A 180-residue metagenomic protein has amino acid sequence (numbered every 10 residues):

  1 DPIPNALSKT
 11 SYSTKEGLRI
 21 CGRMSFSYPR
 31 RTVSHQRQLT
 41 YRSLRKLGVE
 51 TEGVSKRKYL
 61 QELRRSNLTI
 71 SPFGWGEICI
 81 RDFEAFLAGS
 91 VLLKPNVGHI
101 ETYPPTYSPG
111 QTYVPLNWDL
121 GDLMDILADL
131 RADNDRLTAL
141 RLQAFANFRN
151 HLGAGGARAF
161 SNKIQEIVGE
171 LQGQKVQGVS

Functional and structural regions predicted by a protein language model:
D1-I80, L93-P109, G155-A159: Nucleotide-sugar donor-binding catalytic core of glycosyltransferases
T51-V54, N117, R141: A generic structural motif
F86-L87: Short alpha-helix at the nucleotide-sugar/activated-sugar donor binding site of glycosyltransferases and closely
S90: A short helix->loop->beta-strand "cap" motif at the edges of active sites that frequently abuts
P104-I126: Change "using UDP/GDP/dTDP sugars" to "using nucleotide sugars
G121-S180: C-terminal amphipathic helix plus adjacent low-complexity, charged tail appended to glycosyltransferase catalytic
